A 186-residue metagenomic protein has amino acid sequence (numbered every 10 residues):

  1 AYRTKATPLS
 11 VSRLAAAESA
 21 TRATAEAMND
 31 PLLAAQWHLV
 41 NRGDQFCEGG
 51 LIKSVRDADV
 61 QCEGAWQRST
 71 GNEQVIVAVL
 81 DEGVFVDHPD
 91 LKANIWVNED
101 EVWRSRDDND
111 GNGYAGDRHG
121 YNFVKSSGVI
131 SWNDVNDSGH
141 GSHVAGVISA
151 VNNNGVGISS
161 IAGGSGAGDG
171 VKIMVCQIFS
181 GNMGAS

Functional and structural regions predicted by a protein language model:
A1-I76, V86-N94, N122-S127: Protease zymogen maturation seam
S54, D59, E63-A185: Subtilisin-like serine protease catalytic core
